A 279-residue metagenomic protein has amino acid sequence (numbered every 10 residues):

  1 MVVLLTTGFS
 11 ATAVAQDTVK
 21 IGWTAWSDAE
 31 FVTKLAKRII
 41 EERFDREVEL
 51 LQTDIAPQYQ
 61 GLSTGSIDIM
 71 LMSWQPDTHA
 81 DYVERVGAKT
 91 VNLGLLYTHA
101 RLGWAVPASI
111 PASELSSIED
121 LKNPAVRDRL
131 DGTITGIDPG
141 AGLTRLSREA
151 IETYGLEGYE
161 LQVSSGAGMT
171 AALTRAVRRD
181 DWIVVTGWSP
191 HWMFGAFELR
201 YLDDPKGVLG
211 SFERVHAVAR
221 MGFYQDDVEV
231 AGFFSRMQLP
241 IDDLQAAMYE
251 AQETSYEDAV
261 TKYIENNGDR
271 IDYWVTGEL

Functional and structural regions predicted by a protein language model:
T18-K34, I55: Extracytoplasmic "Venus flytrap"
W26-S27, E49-G61, L161-A172: Short helix-initiation/N-cap motifs at beta->coil->alpha
E30, L143-R178, H191, F212-R214 (+2 more regions): An extracytoplasmic/periplasmic, membrane-proximal ligand-sensing/linker region
A36-D45, D120, A125-L161, E265: Ligand-binding cleft/hinge of the Venus flytrap
I55-A105: N-terminal segment of the mature folded domain
L71-V86, R175-R200: A ligand-binding cleft/hinge motif common to bilobed small-molecule-binding domains
A88-G136: A conserved helix-loop-strand patch within extracytoplasmic ligand-binding domains of the periplasmic binding
L102-A112, E213-D226: A bilobed periplasmic-binding-protein/Venus flytrap-type ligand-binding module shared by bacterial periplasmic
